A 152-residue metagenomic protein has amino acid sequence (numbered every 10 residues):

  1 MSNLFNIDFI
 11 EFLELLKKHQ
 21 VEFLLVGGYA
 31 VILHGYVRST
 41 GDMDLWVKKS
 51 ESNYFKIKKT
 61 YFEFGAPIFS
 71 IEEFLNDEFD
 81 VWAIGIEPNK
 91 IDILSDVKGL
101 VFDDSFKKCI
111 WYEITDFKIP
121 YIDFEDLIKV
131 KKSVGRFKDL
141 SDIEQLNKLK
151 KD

Functional and structural regions predicted by a protein language model:
M1-D152: Compositionally biased terminal segments of proteins
